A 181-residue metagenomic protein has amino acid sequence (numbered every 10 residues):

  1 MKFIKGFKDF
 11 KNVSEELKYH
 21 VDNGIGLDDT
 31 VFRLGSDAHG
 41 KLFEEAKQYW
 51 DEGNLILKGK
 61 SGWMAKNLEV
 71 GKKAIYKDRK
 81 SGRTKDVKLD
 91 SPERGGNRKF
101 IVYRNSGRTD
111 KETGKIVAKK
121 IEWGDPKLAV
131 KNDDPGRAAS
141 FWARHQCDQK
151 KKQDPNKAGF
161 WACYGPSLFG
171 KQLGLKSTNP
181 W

Functional and structural regions predicted by a protein language model:
F3-G6, F10-W181: Arg/Lys-rich, low-complexity, intrinsically disordered basic segments
